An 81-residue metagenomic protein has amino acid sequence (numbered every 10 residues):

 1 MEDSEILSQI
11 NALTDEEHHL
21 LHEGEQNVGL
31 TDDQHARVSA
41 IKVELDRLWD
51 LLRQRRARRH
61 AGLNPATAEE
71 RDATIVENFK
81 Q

Functional and structural regions predicted by a protein language model:
M1-Q81: Extended, charge-rich alpha-helical interface modules
